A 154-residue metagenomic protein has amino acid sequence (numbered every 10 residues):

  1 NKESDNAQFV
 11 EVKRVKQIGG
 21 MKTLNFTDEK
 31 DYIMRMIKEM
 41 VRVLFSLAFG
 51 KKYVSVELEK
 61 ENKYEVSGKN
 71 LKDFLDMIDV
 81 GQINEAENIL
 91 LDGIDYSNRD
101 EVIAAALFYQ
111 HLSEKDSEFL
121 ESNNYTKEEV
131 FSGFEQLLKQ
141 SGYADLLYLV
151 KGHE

Functional and structural regions predicted by a protein language model:
N1-L24: N-terminal amphipathic/basic-hydrophobic helices that include classical n-h-c signal peptides and signal-anchor
G20-N98, S117-S122, E128-E154: N-terminal alpha-helical interaction modules that lie
Y32, F108-Y109: Aromatic side chains
M77, Y109-S113: Residue at a conserved register position within TPR or TPR-like alpha-solenoid repeats
A104-A106: Alpha-solenoid helical repeat scaffolds
